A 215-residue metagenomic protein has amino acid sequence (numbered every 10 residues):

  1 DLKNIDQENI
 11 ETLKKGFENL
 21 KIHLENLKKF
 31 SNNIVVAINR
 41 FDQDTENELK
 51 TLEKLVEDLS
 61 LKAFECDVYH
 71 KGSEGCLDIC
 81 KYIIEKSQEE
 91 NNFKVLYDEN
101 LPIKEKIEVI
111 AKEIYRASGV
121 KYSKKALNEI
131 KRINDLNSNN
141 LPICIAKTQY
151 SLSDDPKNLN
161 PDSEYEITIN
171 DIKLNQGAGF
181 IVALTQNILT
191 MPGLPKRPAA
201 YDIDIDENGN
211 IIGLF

Functional and structural regions predicted by a protein language model:
L2-V36, R40-F215: P-loop NTP-binding site
